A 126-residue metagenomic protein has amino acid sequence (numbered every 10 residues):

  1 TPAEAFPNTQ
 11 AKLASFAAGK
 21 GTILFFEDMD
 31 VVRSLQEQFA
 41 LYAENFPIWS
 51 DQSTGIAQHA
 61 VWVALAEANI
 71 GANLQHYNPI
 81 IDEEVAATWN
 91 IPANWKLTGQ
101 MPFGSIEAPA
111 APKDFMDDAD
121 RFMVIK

Functional and structural regions predicted by a protein language model:
T1-T54: Glycine/small-residue-rich phosphate/adenosyl-binding loop
E4, K96-K126: C-terminal helix-cap and adjacent tail motif
F6-A11, V85-A87, P109: Glycine-rich, charged/polar anion/phosphate-binding loops that engage phosphate groups from diverse ligands
G19-T22, A68, G99: Generic beta-strand structural signal
F26, H76, F103-G104: Conserved residues at the C-terminal ends of beta-strands
M29, Q38-A87: Small-aliphatic-rich amphipathic alpha-helix that forms the alpha element of a beta-alpha
L35, V85, A119-F122: Generic structural signal of hydrophobic/aromatic residues within well-ordered alpha-helices of folded domains
N90-A93: Short, hinge-like loop/turn segments at secondary-structure boundaries
